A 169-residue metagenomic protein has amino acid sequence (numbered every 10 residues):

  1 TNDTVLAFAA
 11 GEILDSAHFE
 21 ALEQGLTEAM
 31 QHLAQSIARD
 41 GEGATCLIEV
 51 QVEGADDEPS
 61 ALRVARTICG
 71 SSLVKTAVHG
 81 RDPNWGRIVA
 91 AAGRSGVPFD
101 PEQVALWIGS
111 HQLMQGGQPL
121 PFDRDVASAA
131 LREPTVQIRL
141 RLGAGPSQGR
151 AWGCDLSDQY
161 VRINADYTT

Functional and structural regions predicted by a protein language model:
T1-T169: A structural signal for small-residue-enriched, beta-sheet-centric alpha/beta enzyme cores and oligomeric scaffold folds
